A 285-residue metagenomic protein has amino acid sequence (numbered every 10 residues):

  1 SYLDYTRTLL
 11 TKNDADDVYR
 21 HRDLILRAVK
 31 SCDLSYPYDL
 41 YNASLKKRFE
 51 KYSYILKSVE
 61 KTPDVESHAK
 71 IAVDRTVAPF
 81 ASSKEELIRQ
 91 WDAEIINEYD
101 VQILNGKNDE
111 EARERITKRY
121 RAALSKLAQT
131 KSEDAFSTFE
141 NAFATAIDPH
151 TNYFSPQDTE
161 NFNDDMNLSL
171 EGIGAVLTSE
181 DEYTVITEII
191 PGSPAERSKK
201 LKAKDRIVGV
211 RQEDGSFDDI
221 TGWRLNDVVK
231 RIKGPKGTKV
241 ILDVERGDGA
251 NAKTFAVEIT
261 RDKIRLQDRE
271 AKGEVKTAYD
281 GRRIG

Functional and structural regions predicted by a protein language model:
S1-T138, A142-P149: Terminal targeting/pro-maturation regions of precursor/exported proteins
E133, T145-D148, M166-E171, T178-Y183 (+5 more regions): Short flexible coil/turn linkers enriched for glycine and charged/polar residues that connect secondary-structure
F139, A175, A195, K204-I207 (+2 more regions): Terminal peptide-recognition signature
T145, T178-E182, I189-G192, Q212-E213 (+2 more regions): Solvent-exposed coil/turn segments that connect beta secondary-structure elements in extracytoplasmic/periplasmic
A146-E188, R197, K272-E274: PDZ/PDZ-like peptide-tail recognition elements
G192-K200, V229-I232: Short, surface-exposed secondary-structure edge patches
A195-R224: Conserved PDZ fold ligand-binding element
S216-G285: C-terminal, low-ordered peptide segments at domain boundaries
